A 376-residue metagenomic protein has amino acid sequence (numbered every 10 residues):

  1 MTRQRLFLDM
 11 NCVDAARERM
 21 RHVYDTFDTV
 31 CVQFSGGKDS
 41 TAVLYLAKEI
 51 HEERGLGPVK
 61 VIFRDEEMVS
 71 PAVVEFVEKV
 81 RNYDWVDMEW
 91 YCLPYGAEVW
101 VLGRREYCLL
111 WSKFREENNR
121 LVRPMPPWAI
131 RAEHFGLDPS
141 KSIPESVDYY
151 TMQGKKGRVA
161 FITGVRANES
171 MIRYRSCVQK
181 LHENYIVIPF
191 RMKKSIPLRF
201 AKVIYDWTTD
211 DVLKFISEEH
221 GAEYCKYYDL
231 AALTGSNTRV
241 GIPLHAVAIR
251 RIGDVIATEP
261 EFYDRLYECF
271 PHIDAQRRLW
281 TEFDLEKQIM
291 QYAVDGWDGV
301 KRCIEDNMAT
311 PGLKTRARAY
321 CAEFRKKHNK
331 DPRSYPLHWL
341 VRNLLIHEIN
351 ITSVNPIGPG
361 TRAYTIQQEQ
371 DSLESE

Functional and structural regions predicted by a protein language model:
M1-Q33, K38-E376: Nucleotide-activated chemistry modules centered on ATP-dependent adenylation/adenylyltransferase
